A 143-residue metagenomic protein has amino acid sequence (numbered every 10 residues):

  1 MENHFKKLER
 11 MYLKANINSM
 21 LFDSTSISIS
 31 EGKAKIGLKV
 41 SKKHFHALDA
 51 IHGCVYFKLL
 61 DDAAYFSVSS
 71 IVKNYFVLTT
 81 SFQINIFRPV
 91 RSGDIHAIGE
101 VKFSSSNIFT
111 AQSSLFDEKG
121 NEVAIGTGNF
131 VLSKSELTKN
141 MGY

Functional and structural regions predicted by a protein language model:
M1-Y143: Terminal targeting signals and extreme-terminal segments of soluble enzymes
